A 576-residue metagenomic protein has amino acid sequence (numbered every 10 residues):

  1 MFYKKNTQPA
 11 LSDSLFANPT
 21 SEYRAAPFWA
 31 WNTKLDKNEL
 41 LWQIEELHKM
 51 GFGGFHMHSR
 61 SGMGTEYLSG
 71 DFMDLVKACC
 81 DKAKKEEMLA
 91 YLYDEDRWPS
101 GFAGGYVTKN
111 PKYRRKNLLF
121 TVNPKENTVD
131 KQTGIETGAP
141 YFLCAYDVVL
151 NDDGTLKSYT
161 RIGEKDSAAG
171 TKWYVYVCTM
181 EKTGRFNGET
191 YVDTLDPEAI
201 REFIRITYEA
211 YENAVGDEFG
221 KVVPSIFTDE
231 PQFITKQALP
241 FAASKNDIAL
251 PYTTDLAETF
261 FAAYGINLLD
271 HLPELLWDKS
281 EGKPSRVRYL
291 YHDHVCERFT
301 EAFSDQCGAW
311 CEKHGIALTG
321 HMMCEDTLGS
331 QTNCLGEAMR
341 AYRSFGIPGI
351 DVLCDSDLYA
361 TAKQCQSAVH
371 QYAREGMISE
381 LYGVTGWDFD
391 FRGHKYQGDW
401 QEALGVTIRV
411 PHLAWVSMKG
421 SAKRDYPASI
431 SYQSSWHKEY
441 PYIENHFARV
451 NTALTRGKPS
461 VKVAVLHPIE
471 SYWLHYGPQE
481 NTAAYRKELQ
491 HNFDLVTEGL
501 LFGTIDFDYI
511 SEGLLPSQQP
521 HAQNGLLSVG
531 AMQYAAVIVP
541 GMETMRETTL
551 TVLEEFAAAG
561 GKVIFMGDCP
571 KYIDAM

Functional and structural regions predicted by a protein language model:
F2, N6-A10, S21-A26, D36-L41 (+8 more regions): Carbohydrate-binding surfaces of carbohydrate-active enzymes
P19, D166-A168, H370: Short glycine/proline-enriched loop/turn "hinge" motifs that connect secondary-structure elements and lie
L41-G51: Extended, non-globular alpha-helical segments
S59-R201: Acidic/aromatic-lined carbohydrate-recognition and catalytic surfaces of CAZymes acting on diverse glycans
I204-A210, E444: Short linear interaction motifs
